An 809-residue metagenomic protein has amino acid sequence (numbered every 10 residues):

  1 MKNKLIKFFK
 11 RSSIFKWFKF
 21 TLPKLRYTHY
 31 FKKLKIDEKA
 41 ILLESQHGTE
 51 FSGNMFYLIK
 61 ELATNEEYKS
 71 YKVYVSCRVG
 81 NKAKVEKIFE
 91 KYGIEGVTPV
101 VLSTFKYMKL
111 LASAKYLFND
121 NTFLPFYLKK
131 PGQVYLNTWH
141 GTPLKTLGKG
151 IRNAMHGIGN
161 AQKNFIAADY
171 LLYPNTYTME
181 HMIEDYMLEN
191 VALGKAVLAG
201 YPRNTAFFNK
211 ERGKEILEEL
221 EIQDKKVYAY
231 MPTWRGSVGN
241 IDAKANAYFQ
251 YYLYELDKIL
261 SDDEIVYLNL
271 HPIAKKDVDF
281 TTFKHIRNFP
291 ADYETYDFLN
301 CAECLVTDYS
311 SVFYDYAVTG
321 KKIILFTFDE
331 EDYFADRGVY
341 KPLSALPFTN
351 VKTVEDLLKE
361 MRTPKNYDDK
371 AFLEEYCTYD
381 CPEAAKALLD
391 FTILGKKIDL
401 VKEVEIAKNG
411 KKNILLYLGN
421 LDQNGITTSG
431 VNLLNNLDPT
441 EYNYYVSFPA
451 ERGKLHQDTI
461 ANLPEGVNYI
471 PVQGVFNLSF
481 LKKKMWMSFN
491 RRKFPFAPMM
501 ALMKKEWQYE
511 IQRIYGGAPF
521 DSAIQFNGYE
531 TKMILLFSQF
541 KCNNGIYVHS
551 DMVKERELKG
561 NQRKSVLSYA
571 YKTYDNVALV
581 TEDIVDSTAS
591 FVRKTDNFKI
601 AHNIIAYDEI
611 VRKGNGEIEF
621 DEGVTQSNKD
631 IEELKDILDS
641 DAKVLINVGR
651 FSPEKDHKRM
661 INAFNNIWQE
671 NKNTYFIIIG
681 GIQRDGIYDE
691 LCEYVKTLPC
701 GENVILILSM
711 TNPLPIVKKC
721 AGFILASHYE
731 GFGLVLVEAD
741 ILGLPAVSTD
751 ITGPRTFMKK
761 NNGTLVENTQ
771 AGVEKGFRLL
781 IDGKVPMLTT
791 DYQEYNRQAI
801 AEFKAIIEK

Functional and structural regions predicted by a protein language model:
E38-E44, Q223-G239, K411-G419, E622-K655 (+1 more regions): Conserved donor-binding/catalytic core segment of Leloir-type glycosyltransferases
G53-Y57, V238-Y254, G425-N432, K643-N666 (+1 more regions): A conserved mid-protein helix/loop that constitutes part of the nucleotide-sugar donor-binding site
C77-V79, I265-A274, S447-K454, V648 (+1 more regions): Glycosyltransferase donor-sugar binding loop
Y92-I94, S261, A274-A291, V467-P471 (+1 more regions): Nucleotide-activated donor-binding/catalytic signature segment of Leloir-type glycosyltransferases, i.e., the conserved
Y170-L193, M533-I534, T573-I600, I605-K613: A short, active-site helix/loop in glycosyltransferases that binds the activated sugar's phosphate group
L305-V306, K322-Y333, L736, P745-S748: Short hydrophobic beta-strand element within catalytic cores of glycosyltransferases and related nucleotide-activated
T349-T353, K760-A771, R778-K784: Conserved acidic donor-binding segment of nucleotide-sugar-dependent glycosyltransferases
H728: Aromatic "clamp/platform" in nucleotide-sugar-dependent glycosyltransferases that forms part of the donor/acceptor
